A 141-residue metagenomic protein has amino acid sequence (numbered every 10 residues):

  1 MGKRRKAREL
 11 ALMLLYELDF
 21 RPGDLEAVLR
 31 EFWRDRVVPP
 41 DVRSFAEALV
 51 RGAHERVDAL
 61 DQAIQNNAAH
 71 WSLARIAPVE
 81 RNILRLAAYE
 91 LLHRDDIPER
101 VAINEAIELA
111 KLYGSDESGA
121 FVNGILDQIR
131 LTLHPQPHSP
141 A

Functional and structural regions predicted by a protein language model:
M1-A141: N-terminal interaction/assembly modules
